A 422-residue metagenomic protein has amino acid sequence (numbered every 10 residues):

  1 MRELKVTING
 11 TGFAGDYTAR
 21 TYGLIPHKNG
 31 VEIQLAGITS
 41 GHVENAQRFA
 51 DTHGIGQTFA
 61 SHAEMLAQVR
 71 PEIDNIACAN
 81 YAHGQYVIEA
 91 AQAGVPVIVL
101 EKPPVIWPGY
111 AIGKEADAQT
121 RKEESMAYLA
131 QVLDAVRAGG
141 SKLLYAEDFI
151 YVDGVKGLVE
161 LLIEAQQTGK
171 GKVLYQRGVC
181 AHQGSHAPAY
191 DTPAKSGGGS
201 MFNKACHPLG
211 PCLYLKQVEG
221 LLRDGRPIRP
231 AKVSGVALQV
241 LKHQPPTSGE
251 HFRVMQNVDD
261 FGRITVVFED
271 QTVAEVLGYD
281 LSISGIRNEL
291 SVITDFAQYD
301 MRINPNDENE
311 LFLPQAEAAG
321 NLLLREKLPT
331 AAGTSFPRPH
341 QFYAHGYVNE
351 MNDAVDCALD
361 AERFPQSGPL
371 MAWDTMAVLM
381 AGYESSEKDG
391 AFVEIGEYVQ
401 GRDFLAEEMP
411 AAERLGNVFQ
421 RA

Functional and structural regions predicted by a protein language model:
M1-H53: N-terminal Rossmann-like dinucleotide-binding module
K28-G30, D51, I73-N75, A138-K142 (+1 more regions): C-terminal helix-rich "cap/oligomerization" subdomain common to oxidoreductases
Q57-S61: Short acidic-hydrophobic, aromatic-tinged amphipathic segments that line or gate anion-handling sites
Q68-Q85, V99: Rossmann-like NAD(P)-binding element
G84-D148: Beta-strand-loop-alpha-helix segment that lines the small-molecule cofactor/substrate pocket of alpha/beta enzymes
G139, A146, V152-A187: Rossmann-like NAD(P)H-binding beta-loop-alpha module
S185-G285, L370: Rossmann-like dinucleotide-binding domain that binds NAD(P)(H)
P245-M255, S291-L370, R402-A422: C-terminal glycine/acidic-rich active-site capping loop/insertion
